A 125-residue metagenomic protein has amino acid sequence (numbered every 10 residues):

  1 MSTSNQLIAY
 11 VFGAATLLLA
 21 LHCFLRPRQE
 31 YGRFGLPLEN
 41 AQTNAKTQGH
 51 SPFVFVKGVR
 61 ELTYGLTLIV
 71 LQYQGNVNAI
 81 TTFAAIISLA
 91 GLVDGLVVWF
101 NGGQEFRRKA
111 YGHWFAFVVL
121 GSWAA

Functional and structural regions predicted by a protein language model:
M1-T16: Cytosolic juxtamembrane helix and N-cap/initiation of the first transmembrane helix
G13, A20-P27, G58, G65 (+2 more regions): Small-residue hotspots
A15-N44: Hydrophobic transmembrane helix segments
L18, E39, K46-V70, L89: Core segments of alpha-helical transmembrane spans in multipass integral membrane proteins
R60-E61, T82-G95: Hydrophobic alpha-helical membrane segments
T67-A85: Juxtamembrane helix-break-helix junctions at the cytosolic face of small multi-pass alpha-helical membrane proteins
Q74-V77, V93-K109: Membrane-helix boundary connector in multi-pass membrane proteins
V119-A125: Hydrophobic alpha-helical transmembrane segments in multi-pass integral membrane proteins
